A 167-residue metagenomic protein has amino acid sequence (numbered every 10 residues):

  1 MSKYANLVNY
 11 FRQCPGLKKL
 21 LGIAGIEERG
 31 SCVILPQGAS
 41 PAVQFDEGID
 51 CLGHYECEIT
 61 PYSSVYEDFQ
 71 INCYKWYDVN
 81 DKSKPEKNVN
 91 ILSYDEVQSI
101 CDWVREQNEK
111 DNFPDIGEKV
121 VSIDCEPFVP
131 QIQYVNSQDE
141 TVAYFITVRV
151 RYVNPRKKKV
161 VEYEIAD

Functional and structural regions predicted by a protein language model:
M1-L20, P41-D167: Charged, amphipathic alpha-helical segments and their flanking helix caps
A24-R29, S137-Q138: A short beta-turn/loop motif at secondary-structure boundaries
E28-D46: Amphipathic, interaction-prone secondary-structure segments
